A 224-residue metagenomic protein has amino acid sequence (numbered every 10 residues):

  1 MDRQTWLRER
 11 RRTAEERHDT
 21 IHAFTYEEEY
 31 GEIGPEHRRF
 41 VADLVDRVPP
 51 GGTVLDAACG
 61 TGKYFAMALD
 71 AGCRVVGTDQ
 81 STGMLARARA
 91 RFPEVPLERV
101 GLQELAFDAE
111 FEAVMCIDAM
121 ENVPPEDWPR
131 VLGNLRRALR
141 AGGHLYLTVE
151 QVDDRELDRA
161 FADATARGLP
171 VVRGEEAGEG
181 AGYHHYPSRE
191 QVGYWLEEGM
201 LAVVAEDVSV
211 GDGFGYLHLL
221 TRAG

Functional and structural regions predicted by a protein language model:
M1-T53, G60-A106, R130, N134 (+1 more regions): Class I (Rossmann-like) S-adenosyl-L-methionine-dependent methyltransferase catalytic domain, capturing the SAM-binding
E29, N122-V123: Residues that scaffold the ATP/ADP-binding catalytic core of kinase and kinase-like folds
A106-A109, V123-P124: Activation segment
E112: Conserved acidic residues
M115: A conserved beta-strand element that flanks and buttresses the S-adenosyl-L-methionine
D118-A119: Short catalytic micro-motifs in class I SAM-dependent methyltransferases
V123-P125, L139-R140: Helix-to-beta-strand junctions that scaffold the AdoMet/dcAdoMet cofactor pocket in Class I SAM-dependent enzymes
